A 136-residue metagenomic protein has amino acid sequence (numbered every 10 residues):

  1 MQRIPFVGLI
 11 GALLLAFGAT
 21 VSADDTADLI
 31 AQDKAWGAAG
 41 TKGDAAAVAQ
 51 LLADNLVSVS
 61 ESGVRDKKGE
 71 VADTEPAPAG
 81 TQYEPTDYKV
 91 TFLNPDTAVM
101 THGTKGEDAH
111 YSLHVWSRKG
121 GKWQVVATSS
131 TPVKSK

Functional and structural regions predicted by a protein language model:
Q2-I10, L15-D54, S135-K136: Short, low-complexity N-terminal intrinsically disordered segments enriched in polar/charged residues
D28, V57, S62, A72-H110: Surface-exposed, charged secondary-structure patches
A35, A39-G43, L51-V59, D73 (+2 more regions): Structured segments of extracytoplasmic/periplasmic soluble domains in secreted or envelope-associated proteins
A47-V48, L56, E70, M100 (+1 more regions): Hydrophobic pocket/interface hotspot
L52, T104-K105, S129-P132: Short beta-strand segments enriched in hydrophobic/aromatic residues within well-folded beta-rich domains
D66: Residue-level hotspots at or immediately adjacent to binding/recognition sites across diverse folds
A109-K136: Short beta-strand edge/turn micro-motifs at domain boundaries
